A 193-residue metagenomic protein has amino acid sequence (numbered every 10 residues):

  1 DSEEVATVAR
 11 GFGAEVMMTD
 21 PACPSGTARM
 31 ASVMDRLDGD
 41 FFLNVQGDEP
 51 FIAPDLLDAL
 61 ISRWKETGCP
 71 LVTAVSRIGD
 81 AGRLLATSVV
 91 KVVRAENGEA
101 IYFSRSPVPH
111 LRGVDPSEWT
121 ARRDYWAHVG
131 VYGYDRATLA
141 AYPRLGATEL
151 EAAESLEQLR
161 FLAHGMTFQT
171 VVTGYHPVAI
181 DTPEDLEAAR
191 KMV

Functional and structural regions predicted by a protein language model:
E3-S62: Short phosphate-binding loop-to-helix
E15, E99, T167-Q169: Conserved beta-strand segments of alpha/beta enzyme cores
M18-T19, N44, T73-A74, Y102 (+1 more regions): Structural signal for conserved beta-strand scaffold positions within catalytic alpha/beta enzyme cores
A31-D35, T87-V90, E187: Short, surface-exposed amphipathic charged segments that create phosphate/polyanion-binding patches used for binding
G39, T67-C69, M166: Short, high-confidence coil segments that cap the C-terminus of an alpha-helix and link into the following beta-strand
I52-L145: Conserved core of the sugar-phosphate nucleotidyltransferase
W119-V193: Conserved alpha/beta core of the MobA/IspD/sugar-nucleotide pyrophosphorylase nucleotidyltransferase superfamily
